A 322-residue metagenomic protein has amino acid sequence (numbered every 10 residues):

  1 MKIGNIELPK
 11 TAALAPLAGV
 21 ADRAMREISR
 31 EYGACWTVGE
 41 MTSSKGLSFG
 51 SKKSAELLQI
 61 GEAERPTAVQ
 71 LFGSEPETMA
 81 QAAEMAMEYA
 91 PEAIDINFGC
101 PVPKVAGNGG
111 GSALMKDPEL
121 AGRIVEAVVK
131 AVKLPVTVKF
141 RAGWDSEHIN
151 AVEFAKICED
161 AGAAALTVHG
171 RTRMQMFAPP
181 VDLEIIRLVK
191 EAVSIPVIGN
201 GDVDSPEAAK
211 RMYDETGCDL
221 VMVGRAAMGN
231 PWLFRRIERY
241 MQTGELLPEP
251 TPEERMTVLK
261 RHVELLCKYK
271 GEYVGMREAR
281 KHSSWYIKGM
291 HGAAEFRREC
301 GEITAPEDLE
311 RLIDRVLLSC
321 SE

Functional and structural regions predicted by a protein language model:
M1-A12, K45-P66, C100, K104-N108 (+2 more regions): N-terminal small/glycine-rich loop or linker at the start of catalytic domains across soluble metabolic enzymes
K2, L17-E92: Glycine-rich, positively charged N-terminal anion/phosphate-binding segment
G4, L8, A12, A18 (+8 more regions): Alpha/beta catalytic cores of nucleotide-metabolism and tRNA/nucleoside-modifying enzymes
A12-A15, T37-G39, T67-L71, I94 (+4 more regions): Hydrophobic faces of well-ordered beta-strands that scaffold small-molecule active sites in alpha/beta enzyme cores
L17-G19, T42-S44, F72-S74, G99-P101 (+4 more regions): Active-site beta-loop-alpha junctions enriched in small/polar residues
A80-G110, P118-I195, E215: Alpha/beta enzyme core
M115: Aromatic- and acidic-residue-enriched carbohydrate-binding clefts of CAZyme catalytic domains
